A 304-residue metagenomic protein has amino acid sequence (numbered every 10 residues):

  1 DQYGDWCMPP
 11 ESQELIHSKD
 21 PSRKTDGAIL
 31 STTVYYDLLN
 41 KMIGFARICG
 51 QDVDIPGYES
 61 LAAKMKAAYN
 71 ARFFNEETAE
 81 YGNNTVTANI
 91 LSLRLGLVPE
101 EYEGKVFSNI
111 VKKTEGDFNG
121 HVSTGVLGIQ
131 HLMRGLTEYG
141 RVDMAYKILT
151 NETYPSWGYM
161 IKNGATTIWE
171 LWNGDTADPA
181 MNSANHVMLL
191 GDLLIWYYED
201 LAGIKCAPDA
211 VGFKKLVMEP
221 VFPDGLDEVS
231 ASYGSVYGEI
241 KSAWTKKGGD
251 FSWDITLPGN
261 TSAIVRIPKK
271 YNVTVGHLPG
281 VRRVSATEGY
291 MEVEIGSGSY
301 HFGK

Functional and structural regions predicted by a protein language model:
D1, E59-T78, P99-N119, G140-M160: Long, well-ordered core segments of solenoidal/helical folds
D1-S31, I48-R94, E101, N151 (+2 more regions): Active-site acid/base region of carbohydrate-active enzymes
G4-G27, E77, V111-H121, G128-R134 (+3 more regions): Short beta-alpha connecting loops at secondary-structure transitions that line or flank enzyme active sites
D26-D37, N83-T87, T124-L127, M188-D192: Aromatic- and histidine-enriched alpha-helix N-cap/loop-to-helix transition segments that scaffold the rims
L30, V34-D37, K41-G44, G57-S60 (+7 more regions): Extracytoplasmic/secreted proteins, especially bacterial periplasmic and envelope-associated proteins
T33-D52, L91-E101, Q130-Y139, Y198-G203 (+1 more regions): Well-ordered alpha-helical scaffold segments within catalytic/enzyme domains
S60, D143-K304: Non-catalytic C-terminal accessory modules of carbohydrate-active enzymes
N83-N89, L93-L97, I110, E115 (+2 more regions): Long, ordered, helix-rich scaffold segments
